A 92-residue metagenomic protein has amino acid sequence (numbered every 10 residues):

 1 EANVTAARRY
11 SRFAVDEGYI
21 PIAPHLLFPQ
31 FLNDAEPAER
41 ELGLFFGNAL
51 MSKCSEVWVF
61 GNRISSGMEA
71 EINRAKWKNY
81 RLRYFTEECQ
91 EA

Functional and structural regions predicted by a protein language model:
E1-A92: Catalytic phosphate/metal-binding cores of nucleic-acid and nucleotide-processing enzymes, i.e., regions that mediate
